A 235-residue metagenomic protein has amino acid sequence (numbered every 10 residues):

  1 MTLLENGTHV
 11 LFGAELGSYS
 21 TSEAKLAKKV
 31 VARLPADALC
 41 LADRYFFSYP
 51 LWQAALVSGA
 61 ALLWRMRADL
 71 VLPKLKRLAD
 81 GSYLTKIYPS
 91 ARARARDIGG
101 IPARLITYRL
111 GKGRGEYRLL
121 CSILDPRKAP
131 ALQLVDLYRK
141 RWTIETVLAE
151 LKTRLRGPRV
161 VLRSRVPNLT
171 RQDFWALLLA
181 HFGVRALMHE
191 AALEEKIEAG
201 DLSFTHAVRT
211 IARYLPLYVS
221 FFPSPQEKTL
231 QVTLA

Functional and structural regions predicted by a protein language model:
M1-A235: Single, function-defining residue in the core of a domain
